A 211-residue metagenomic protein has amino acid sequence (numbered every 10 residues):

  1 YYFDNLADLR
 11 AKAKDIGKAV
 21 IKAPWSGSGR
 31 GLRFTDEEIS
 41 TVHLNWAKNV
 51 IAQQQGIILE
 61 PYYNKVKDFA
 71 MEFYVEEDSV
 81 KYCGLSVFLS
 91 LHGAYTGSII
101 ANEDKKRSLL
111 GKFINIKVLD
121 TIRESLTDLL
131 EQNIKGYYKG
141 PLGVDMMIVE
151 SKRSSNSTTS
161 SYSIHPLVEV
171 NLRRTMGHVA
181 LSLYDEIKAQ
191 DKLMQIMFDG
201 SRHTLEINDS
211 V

Functional and structural regions predicted by a protein language model:
Y1, P61, I196-D199: Short amphipathic
Y2-F3, A19-W46, A70, H92-L110: Glycine-rich phosphate-binding loop of ATP-grasp-fold ATP-dependent ligases
F3, A13-F34, A52-K65, V144 (+1 more regions): ATP-grasp fold ATP-binding core
D8: Short acidic active-site motifs
G17, H43-A94, M147-K152, S160-L167 (+1 more regions): Phosphate-binding site of ATP-dependent enzymes
F34, I164-L167, A180: Nucleic-acid 5′ end/cap handling module spanning
A52-G56, P61, Y82, Y95-Y162 (+1 more regions): A long amphipathic alpha-helix within ATP-dependent nucleotide-binding catalytic cores
R173-S210: Active-site "cap" helix and flanking loop/linker of ATP-utilizing ligase/carboxylase catalytic domains
